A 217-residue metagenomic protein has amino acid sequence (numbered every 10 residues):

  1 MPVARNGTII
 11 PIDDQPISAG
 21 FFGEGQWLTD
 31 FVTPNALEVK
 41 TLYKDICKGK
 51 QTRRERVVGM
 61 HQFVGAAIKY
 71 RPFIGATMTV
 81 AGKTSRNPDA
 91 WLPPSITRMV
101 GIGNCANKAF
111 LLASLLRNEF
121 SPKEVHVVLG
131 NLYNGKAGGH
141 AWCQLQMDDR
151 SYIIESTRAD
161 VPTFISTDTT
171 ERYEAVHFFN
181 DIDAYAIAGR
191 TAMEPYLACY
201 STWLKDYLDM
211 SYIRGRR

Functional and structural regions predicted by a protein language model:
M1-R217: A structural boundary/capping signal
